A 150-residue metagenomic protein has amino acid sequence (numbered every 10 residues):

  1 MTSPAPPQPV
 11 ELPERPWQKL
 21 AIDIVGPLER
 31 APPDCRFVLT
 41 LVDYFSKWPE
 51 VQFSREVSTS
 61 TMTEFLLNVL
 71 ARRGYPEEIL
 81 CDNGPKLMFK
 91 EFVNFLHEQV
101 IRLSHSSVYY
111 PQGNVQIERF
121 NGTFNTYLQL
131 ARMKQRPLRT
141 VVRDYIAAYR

Functional and structural regions predicted by a protein language model:
M1-R150: Integrase module of LTR retroelements
